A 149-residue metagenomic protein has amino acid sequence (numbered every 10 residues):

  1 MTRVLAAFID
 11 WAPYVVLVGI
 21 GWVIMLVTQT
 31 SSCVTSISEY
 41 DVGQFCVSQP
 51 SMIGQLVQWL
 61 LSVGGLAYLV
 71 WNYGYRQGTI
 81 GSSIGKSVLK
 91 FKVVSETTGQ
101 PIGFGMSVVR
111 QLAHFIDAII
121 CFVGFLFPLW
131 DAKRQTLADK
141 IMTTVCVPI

Functional and structural regions predicted by a protein language model:
M1-A118, V147-I149: Short, small/hydrophobic-residue-rich motifs at membrane-helix boundaries and re-entrant hairpins of integral membrane
A118-G124: Alpha-helical membrane-embedded segments
F125-I149: Hydrophobic alpha-helical transmembrane segments and immediately flanking/interface helices in integral membrane
